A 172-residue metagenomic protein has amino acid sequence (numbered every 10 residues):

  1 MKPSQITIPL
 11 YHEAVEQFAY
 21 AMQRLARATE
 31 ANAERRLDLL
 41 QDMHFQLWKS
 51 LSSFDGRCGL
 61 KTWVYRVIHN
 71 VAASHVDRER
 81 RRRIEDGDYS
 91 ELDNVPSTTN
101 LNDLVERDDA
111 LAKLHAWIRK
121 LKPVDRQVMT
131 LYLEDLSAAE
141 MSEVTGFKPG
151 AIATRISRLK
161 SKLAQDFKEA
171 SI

Functional and structural regions predicted by a protein language model:
M1-R24, E34-L37, W48: A short, charge-rich alpha-helical start-of-domain segment used by transcription regulators
A14, F18-M22, A26, M43 (+2 more regions): Residue-level preference for hydrophobic side chains embedded in well-ordered alpha helices
A19, Q23, H44, K122 (+2 more regions): C-terminal flanking helix
D38-F45, K49, C58-N70: Structural recognition of an alpha-helix C-terminal capping motif at a helix-to-coil junction
R66-G87, R107: Arg/Lys-rich amphipathic alpha helix in sigma70-family domain 2
H69, A73, A138-E169: DNA-recognition helix of helix-turn-helix
S97-M129, E134-E143, A164: Amphipathic alpha-helical segment used for protein-protein interaction
